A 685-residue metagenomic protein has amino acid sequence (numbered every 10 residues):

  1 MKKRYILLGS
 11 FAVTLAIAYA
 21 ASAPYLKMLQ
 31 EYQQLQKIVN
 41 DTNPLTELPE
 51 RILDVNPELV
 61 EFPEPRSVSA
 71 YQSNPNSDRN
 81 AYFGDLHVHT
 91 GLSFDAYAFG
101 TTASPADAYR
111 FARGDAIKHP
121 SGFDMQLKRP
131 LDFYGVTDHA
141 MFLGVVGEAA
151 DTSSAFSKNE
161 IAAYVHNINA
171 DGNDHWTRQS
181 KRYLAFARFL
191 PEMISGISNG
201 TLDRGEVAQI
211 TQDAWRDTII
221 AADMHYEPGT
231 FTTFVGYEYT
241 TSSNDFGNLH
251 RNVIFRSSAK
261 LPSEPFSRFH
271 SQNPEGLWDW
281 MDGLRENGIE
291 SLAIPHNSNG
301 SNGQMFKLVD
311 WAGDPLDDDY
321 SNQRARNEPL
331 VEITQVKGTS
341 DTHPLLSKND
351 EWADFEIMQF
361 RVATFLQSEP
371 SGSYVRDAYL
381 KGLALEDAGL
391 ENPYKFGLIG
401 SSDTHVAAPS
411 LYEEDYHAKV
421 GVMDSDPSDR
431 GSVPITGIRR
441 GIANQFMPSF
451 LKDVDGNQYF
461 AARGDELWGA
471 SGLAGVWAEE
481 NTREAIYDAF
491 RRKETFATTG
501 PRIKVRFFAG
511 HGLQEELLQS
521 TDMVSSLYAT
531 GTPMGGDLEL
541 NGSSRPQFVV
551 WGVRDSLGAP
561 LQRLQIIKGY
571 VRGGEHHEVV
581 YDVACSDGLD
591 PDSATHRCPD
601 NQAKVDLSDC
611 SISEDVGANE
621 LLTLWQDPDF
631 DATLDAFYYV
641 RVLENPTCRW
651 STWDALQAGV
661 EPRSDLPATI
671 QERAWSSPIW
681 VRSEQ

Functional and structural regions predicted by a protein language model:
M1-R4: Positively charged n-region of N-terminal signal peptides that target proteins for export
L7-A23: Hydrophobic membrane-insertion alpha-helices, especially the h-region of bacterial N-terminal signal peptides
Y19, A23-P105, Y109-A112, A116-N167 (+6 more regions): C-terminal functional module detector
I161-G196, R597-D600, D609-C610: Low-complexity, serine/threonine/proline-enriched polar segments
P191-T211: N-terminal/domain-start segments enriched in small and hydrophobic, helix-friendly residues, covering either
I254-R256: Long, charge-dense tracts
A259, F269-Q272: Conserved, charged catalytic cores of large soluble enzymes
P265, G276: Acidic, metal/ion-coordinating pockets
